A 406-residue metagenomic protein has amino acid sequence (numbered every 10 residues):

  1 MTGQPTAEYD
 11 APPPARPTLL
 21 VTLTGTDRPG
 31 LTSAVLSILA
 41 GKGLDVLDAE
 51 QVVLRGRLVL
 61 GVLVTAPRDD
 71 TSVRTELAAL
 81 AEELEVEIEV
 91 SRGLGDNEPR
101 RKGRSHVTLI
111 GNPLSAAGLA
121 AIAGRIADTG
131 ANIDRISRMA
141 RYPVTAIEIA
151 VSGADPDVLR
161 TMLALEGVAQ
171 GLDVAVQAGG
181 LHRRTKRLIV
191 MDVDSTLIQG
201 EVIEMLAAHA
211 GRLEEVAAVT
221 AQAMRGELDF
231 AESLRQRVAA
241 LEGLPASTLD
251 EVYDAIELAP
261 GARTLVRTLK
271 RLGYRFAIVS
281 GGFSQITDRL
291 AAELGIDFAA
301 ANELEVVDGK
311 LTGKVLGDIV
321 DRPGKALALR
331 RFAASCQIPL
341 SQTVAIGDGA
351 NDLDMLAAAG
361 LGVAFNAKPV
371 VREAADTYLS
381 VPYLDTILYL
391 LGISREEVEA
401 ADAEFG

Functional and structural regions predicted by a protein language model:
M1-K186: A conserved regulatory-domain signal marking ACT and ACT-like small-molecule sensing domains and adjacent regulatory
T26, G30, R68, S72 (+9 more regions): Conserved active-site and cofactor/substrate-binding residues in soluble primary-metabolism enzymes
L31-T32, G118-A120, L197-G200, D352-M355: Short glycine/serine/threonine-rich phosphate/pyrophosphate-binding segments that cradle anionic phosphate groups
G153, D194, R263: Active-site pocket-lining segments that scaffold enzyme catalytic pockets across diverse folds
T185-A231, R235-Q236: Active-site neighborhood of HAD-like aspartate-dependent phosphohydrolases
G226-T248, V252: Cysteine/selenocysteine-centered motifs that mediate thiol-based redox chemistry or coordinate metal-sulfur cofactors
G243-L361, F365-G406: C-terminal cap/substrate-recognition subdomain and adjoining C-terminal extension of metal-dependent phosphatase-like
